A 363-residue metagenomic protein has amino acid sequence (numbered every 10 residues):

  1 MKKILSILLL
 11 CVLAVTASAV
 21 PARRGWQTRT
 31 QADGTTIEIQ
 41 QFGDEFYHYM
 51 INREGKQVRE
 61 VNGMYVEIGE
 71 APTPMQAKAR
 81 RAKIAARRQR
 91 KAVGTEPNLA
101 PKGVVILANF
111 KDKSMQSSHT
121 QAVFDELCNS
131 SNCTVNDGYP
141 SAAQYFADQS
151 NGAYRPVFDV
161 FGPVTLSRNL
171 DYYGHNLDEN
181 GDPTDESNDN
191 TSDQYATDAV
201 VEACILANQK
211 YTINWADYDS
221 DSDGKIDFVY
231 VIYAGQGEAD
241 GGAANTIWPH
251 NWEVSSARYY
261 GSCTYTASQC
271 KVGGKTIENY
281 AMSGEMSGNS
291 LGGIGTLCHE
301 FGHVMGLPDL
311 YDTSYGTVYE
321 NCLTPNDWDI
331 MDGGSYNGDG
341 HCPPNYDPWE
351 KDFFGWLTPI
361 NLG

Functional and structural regions predicted by a protein language model:
M1-K2, R90, E350: Generic cytosolic/nucleocytoplasmic N-terminal low-complexity/intrinsically disordered segments
K2-L8: Sec-dependent signal peptide recognition, specifically the positively charged N-region followed immediately by
S6, D193, H303-L307: General alpha-helical segment detector with a strong preference for membrane-spanning helices and helix-boundary regions
L10-S18: Hydrophobic h-region of N-terminal signal peptides that target proteins for export in Gram-negative bacteria
S18-G274: Zymogen propeptides/activation segments of proteases
F228-Y230, A234-G363: Extracellular hydrolytic enzyme modules, especially secreted metalloproteases of the metzincin/thermolysin-like class
